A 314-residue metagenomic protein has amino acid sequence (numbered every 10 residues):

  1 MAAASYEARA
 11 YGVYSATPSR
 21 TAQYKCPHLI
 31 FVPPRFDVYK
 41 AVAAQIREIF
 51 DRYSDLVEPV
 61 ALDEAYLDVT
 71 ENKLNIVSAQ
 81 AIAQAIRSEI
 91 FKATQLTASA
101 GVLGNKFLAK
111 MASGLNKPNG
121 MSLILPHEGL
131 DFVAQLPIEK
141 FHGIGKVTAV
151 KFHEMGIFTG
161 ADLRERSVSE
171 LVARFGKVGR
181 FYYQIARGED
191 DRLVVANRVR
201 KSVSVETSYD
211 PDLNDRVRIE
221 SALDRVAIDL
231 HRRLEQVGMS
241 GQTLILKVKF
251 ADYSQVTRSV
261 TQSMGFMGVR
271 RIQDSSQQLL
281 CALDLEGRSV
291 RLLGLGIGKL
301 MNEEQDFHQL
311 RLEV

Functional and structural regions predicted by a protein language model:
M1-A4, L108-N116, E154, V194-N197: Short acidic, glycine/serine/threonine-rich loops at helix termini
M1-L62, Y66: Residues that scaffold, gate, or flank divalent-cation-dependent active/transport sites
Q45, I49-Y53, A85-T94, K151 (+4 more regions): Generic non-transmembrane alpha-helical segments
A65-E71, T257-Q262: Short, hydrophobic beta-strand segments
V77-P137: Long, highly charged, low-complexity intrinsically disordered interaction regions that mediate electrostatic DNA/RNA
K140, T148-L292, L300-V314: DNA-contacting surface of Y-family translesion DNA polymerases
